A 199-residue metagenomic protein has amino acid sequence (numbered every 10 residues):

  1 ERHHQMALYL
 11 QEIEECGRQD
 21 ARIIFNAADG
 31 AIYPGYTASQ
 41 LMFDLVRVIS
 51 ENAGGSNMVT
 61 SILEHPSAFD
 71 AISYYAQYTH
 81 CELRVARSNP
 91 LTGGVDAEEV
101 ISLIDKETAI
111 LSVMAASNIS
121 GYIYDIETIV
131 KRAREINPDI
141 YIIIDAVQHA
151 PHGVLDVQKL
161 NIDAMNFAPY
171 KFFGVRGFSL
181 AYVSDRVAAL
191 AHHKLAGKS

Functional and structural regions predicted by a protein language model:
E1-S199: Pyridoxal 5′-phosphate
